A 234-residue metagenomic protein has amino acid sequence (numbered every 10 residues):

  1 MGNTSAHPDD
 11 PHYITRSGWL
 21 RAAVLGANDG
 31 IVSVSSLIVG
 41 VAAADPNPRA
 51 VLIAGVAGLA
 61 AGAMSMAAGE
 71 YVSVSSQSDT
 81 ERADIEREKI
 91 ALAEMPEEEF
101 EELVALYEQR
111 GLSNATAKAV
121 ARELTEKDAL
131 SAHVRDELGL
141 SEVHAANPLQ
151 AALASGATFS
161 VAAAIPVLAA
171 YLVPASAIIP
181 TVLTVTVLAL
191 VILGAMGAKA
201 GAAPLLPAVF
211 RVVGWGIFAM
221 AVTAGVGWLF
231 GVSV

Functional and structural regions predicted by a protein language model:
M1-S73: Internal alpha-helical transmembrane segments
M1-T15, W19-A22, V74-G156: Cytosol/matrix-facing amphipathic helices and coiled-coil assembly/linker segments of eukaryotic membrane proteins
T15-G26, P48-V56, T116, P148-L153 (+2 more regions): The feature identifies polytopic integral membrane transport proteins across all domains of life
G30-S35, S155-I165: Core segments of transmembrane alpha-helices that mediate helix-helix packing or line hydrophobic substrate/ligand
S176-A189: Structural signature of hydrophobic alpha-helical transmembrane segments
I192-A219: Interfacial loop-to-transmembrane junctions
A224-V234: Juxtamembrane boundary at the C-terminal end of a transmembrane helix
